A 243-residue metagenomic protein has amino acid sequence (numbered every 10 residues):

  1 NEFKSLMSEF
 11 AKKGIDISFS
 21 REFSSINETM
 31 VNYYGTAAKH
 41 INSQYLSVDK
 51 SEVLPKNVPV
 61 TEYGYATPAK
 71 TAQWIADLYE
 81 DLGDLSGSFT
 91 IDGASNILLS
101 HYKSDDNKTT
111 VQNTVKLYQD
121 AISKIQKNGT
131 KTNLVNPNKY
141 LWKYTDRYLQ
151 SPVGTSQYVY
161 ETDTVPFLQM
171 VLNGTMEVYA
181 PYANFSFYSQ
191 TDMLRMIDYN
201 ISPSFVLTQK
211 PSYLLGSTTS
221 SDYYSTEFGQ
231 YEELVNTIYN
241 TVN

Functional and structural regions predicted by a protein language model:
N1: N-terminal substrate-binding region of glycoside hydrolase catalytic domains
K4, S8-K12, Q126: Anion (oxyanion) recognition and catalysis
F10, D92, M196: Conserved, mostly hydrophobic/aromatic
F23-G87, S95-N243: Active-site-proximal substrate-binding groove within the catalytic cores of carbohydrate-active enzymes
